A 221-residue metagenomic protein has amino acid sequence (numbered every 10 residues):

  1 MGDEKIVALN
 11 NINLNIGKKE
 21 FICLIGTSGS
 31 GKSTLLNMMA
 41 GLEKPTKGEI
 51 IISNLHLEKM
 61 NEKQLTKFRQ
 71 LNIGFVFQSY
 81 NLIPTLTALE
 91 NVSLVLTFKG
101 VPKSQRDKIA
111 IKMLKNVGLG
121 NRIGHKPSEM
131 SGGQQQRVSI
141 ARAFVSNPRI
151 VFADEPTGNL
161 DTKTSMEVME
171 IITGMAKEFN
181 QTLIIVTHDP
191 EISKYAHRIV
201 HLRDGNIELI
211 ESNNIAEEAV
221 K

Functional and structural regions predicted by a protein language model:
M1-Y195, I199-L202: ABC family nucleotide-binding domain
R198, N206-K221: Conserved beta-strand-loop-alpha-helix hinge in the C-terminal portion of ABC ATPase nucleotide-binding domains
